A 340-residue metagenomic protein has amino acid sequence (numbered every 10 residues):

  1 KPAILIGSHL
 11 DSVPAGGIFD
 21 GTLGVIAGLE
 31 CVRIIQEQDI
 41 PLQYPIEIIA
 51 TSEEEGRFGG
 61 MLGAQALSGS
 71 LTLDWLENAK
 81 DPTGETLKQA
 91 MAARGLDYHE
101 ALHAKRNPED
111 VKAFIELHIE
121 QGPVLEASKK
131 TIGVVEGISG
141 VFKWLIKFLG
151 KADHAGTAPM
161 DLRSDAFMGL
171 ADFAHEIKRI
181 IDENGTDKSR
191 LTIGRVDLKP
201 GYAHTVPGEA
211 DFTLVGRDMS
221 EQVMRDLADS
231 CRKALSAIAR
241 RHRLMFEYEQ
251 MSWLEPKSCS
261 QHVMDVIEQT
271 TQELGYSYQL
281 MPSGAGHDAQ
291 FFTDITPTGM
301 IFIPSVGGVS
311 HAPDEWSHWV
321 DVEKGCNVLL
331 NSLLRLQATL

Functional and structural regions predicted by a protein language model:
K1-G17, I35: Acidic/His- and Gly-rich active-site-bordering loop/insert found across diverse amide/peptide-bond hydrolases
G7-S8, Y278-V328: Zn-dependent metallopeptidase/amidohydrolase metal-coordination segment
D11, E53-Q222: Midchain, well-structured core segments that form catalytic/ion-binding scaffolds
C31-P45: Flexible, small-residue-rich helix->loop connector segments that border functional cores
P41-P45, A101-K105, T157, R179-I193 (+3 more regions): Flexible, glycine/charged-enriched surface loops at secondary-structure junctions
L73-W75, R217-E221, M251-W253, G308-W319: Short beta-alpha connecting loops at secondary-structure transitions that line or flank enzyme active sites
T192-G201, T213-V215, M219-S220, M245-M264 (+1 more regions): A short beta-alpha structural unit
L227-S236: Short amphipathic alpha-helices in soluble, non-transmembrane regions that often serve as interface/regulatory elements
